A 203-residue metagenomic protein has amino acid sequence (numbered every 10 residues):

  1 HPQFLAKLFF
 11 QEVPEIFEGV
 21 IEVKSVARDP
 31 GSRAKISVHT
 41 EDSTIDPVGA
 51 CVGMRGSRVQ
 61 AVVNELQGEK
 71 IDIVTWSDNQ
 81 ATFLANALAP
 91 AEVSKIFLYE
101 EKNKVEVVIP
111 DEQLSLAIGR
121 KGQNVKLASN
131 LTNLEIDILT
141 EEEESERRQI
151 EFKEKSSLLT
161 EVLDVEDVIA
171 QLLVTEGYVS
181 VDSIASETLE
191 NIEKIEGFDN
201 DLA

Functional and structural regions predicted by a protein language model:
H1-A203: RNA-contacting regions in translation and RNA-metabolism proteins, encompassing KH/S1 modules where present
